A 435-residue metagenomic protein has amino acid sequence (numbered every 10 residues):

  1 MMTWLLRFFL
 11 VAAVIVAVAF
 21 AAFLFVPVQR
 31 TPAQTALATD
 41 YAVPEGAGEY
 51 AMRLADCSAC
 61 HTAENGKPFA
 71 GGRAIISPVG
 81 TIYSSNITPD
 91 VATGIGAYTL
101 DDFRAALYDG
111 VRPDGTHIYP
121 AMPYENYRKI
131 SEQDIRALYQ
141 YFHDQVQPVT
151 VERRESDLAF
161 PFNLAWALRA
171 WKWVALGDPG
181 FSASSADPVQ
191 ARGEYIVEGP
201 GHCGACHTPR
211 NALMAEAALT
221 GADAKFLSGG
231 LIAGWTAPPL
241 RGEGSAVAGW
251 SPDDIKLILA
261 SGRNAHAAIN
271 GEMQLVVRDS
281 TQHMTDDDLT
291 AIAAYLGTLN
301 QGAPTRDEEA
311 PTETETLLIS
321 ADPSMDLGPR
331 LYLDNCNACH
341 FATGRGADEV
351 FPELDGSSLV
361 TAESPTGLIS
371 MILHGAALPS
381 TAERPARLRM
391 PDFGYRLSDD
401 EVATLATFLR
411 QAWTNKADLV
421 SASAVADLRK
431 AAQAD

Functional and structural regions predicted by a protein language model:
M1-P32: N-terminal type II signal-anchor transmembrane helix that functions as the membrane-insertion/stop-transfer segment
V26-T35, A63-T81, P113-E194, E198-G199 (+4 more regions): Flexible coil segments in periplasmic/lumen-exposed cytochrome c-class electron-transfer proteins
D40-I75: Short extracytoplasmic
D56-A59, I76-S85, P89-K129, Q133-D134 (+2 more regions): The feature marks the first
C57-C60, C203-C206, C336-C339: Short cysteine clusters
S324-S370, A386: C-terminal structural cap/anchor segments
L359-T361, P379, E383, F393: Hydrophobic alpha-helical bundle architecture
H374-G375: Conserved AAA+ ATPase "sensor/coupling" helix adjacent to the nucleotide-binding pocket
